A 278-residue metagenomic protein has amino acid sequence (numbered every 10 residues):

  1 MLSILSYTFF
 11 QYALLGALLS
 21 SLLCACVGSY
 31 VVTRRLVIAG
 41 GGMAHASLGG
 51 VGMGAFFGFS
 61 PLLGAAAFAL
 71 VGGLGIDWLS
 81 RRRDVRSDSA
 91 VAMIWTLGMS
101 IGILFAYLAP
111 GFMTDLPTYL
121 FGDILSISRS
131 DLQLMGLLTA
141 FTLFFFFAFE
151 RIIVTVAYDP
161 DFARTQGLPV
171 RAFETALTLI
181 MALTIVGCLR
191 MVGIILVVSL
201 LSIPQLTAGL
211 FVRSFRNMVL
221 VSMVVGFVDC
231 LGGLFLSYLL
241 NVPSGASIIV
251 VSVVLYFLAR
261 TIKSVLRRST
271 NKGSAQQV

Functional and structural regions predicted by a protein language model:
M1-L22, T270: Membrane-interfacial amphipathic/re-entrant helices at transmembrane-helix boundaries
Y7-Y12, R83, S87, V91-R151 (+1 more regions): Transmembrane helix-bundle core of multi-pass membrane transporters and related energy-transducing complexes
L14-L19, L62-A67, A92-M93, L132-L137 (+3 more regions): Hydrophobic alpha-helical transmembrane segments
L18, L22-C26, A67-G75, I101 (+5 more regions): Generic alpha-helical transmembrane segments of integral inner-membrane proteins, especially permease/transport modules
S29-F112, A208-L220, S237-L240, S264-V265: Short loop segments and helix-boundary regions at transmembrane helix junctions of multi-pass inner-membrane proteins
D131-P204: Helix-loop-helix "hairpin" substructures at the membrane interface of multi-pass membrane proteins
M191, I195-A246: Transmembrane alpha-helical segments in multi-pass inner-membrane proteins
V242-V278: Cytosolic-side transmembrane-helix boundaries in multi-pass membrane proteins
